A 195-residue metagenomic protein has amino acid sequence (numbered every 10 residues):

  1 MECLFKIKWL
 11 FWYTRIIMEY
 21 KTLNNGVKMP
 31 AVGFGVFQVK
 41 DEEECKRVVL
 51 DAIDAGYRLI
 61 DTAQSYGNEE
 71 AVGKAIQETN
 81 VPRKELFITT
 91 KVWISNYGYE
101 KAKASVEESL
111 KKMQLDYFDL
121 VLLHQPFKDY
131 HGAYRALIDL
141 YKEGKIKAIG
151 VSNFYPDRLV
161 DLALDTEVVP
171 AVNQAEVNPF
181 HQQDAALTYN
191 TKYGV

Functional and structural regions predicted by a protein language model:
K8-L86: N-terminal binding-site loop/beta-alpha segment at the start of enzyme catalytic domains that lines or forms
N24, A102-L122, D139-E143, V195: CE4/NodB-like, metal-dependent polysaccharide N-deacetylase domain that modifies extracellular/periplasmic N-acetylated
F34, I60, V72, I88 (+5 more regions): Conserved, mostly hydrophobic/aromatic
K40-I53, G98-M113, G132, D157-D161 (+1 more regions): Short, acidic/polar
Y57, L115-F118, I146, P170: A structural motif
R83-N96, Y117-P126, N153: A short, structured active-site edge motif that brings together acidic residues
Q125-V195: Beta/alpha (TIM)-barrel catalytic core signal, keyed to glycine-rich beta->alpha loops juxtaposed to Asp/Glu that bind
